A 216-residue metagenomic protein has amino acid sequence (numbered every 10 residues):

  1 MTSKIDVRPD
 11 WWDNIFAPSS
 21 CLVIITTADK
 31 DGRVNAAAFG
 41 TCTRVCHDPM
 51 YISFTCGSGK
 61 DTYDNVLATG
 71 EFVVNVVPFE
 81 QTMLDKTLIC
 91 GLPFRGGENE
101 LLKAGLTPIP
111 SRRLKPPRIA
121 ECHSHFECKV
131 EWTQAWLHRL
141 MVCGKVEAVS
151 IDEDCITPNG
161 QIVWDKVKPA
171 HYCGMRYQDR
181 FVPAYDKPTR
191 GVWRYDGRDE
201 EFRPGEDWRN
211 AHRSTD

Functional and structural regions predicted by a protein language model:
M1-D216: Basic, polyanion-binding surface patches
